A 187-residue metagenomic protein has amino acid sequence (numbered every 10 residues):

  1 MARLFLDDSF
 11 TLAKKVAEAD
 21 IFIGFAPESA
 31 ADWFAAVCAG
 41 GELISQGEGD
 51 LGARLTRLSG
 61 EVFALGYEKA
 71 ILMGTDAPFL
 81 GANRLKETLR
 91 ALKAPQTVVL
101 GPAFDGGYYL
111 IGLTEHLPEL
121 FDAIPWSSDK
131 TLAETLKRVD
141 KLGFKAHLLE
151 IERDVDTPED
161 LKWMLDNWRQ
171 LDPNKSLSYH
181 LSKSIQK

Functional and structural regions predicted by a protein language model:
A2-E18: A short, N-terminal amphipathic alpha-helix
E18-P27: Short beta-strand/loop segment that forms part of the nucleotide-sugar
W33-K69, S128-T131: Short phosphate-binding loop-to-helix
I71-M73: Short aromatic-hydrophobic micro-motifs that form the base-stacking/packing surface for donor nucleotide recognition
L80-D105: Conserved donor-nucleotide/metal-binding helix-loop-beta segment in metal-dependent transferases, i.e., the alpha-helix
A103, L113-T114, D122: Active-site rim beta-loop-alpha module in soluble metabolic enzymes
L117-R138: Short, glycine-/small-residue-rich phosphate/pyrophosphate-handling segment
A133, K137-K187: Conserved alpha/beta core of the MobA/IspD/sugar-nucleotide pyrophosphorylase nucleotidyltransferase superfamily
